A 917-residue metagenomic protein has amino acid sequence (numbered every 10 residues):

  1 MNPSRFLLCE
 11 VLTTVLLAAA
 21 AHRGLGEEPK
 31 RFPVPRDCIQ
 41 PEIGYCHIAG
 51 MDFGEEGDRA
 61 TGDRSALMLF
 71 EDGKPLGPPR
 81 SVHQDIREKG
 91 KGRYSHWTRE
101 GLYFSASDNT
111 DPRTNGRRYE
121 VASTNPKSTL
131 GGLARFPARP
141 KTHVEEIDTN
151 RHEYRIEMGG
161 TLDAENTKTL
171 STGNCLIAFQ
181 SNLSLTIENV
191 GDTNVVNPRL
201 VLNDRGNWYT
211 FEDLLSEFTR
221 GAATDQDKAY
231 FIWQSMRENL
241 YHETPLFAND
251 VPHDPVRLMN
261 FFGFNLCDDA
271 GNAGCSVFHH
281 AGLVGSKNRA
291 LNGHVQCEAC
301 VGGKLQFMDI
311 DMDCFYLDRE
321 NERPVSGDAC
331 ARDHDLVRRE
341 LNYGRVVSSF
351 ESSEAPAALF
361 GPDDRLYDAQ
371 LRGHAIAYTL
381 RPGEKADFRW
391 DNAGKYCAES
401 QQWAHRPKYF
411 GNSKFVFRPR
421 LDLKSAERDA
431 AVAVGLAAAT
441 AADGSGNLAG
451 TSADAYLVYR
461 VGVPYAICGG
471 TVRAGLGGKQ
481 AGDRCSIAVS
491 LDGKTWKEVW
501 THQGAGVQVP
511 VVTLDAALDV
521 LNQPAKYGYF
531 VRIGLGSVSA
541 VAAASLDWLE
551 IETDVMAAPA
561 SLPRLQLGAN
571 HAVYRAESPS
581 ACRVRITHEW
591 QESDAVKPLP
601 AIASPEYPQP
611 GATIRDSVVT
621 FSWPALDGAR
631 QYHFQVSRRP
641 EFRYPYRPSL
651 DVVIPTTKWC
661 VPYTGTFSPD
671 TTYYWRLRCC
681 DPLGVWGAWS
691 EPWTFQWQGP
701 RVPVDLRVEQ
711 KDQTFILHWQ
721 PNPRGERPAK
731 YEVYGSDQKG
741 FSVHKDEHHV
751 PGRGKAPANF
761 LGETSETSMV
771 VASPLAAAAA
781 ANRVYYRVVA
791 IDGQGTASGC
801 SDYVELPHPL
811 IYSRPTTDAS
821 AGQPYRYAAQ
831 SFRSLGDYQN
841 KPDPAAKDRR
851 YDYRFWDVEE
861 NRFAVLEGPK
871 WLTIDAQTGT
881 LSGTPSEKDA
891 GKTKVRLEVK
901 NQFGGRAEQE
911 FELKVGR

Functional and structural regions predicted by a protein language model:
E27-G131: Extracellular polysaccharide-degrading/modifying enzymes targeting complex plant/algal/animal polysaccharides
M158-I177, C300-V432: His-Asp-centered catalytic microenvironments across diverse enzyme cores, prominently the transglutaminase-like
K168-F262: Secondary-structure boundary elements
E238, H242-G302, L317: Active-site neighborhood of thiol-dependent amide/isopeptide-bond enzymes
P598-L626, E691-E726, T796-H808: Pro/Thr/Ser/Gly-rich low-complexity, intrinsically disordered linker/stalk tracts
H633-D670, A688, K730-A781, G793-Q794 (+1 more regions): Recognizes extended acidic, P/S/T-rich segments that occur within or adjacent to Ig-like beta-sandwich modules
R638, D737, R814-Y827, F832-S882 (+1 more regions): Surface-exposed or secretory-pathway low-complexity segments enriched in glycine-proline and Ser/Thr/acidic residues
